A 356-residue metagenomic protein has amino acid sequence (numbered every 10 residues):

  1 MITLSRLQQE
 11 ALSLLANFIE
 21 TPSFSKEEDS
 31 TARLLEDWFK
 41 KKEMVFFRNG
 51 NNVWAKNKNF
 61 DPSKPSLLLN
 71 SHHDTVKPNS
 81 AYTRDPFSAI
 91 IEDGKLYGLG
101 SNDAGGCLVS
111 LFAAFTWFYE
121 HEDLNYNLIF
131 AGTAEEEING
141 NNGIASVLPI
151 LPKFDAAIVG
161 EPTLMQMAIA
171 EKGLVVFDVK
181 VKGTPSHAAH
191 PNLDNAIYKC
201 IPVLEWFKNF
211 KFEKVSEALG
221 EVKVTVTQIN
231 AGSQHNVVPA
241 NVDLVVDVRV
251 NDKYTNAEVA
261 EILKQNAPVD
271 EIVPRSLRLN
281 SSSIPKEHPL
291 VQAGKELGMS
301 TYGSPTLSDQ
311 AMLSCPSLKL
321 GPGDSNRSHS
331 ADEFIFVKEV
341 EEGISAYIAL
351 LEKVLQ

Functional and structural regions predicted by a protein language model:
M1-P78, N241-V245, V259-I262, V337-I348: N-terminal helical capping/dimerization or prosegment-like subdomains of hydrolases acting on amide or phosphate bonds
R6, I169, D178-Q356: Metal-dependent amide/peptide-bond hydrolase catalytic core, centered on the "pita-bread" metallohydrolase fold
L35, L108-F118, V147, C200-V203 (+2 more regions): Buried hydrophobic packing segments
F46, A89-I91, V226-I229: A structural signal for short hydrophobic beta-strand segments in well-ordered beta-sheet cores
V53, K95-L96, D270: Hydrophobic residues embedded in beta-strands of well-ordered beta-sheets
K64-I129: Active-site metal-coordination/substrate-binding segment of hydrolases, especially metallo-dependent peptidases
L67-L69, A131, A156-I158, L318-L320: Hydrophobic/aromatic beta-strand patches that form the interior of the parallel beta-sheet core in alpha/beta enzyme
A104, V109-V176, S216, Q356: Acidic/histidine-rich catalytic neighborhood of metal-dependent amide-processing enzymes
